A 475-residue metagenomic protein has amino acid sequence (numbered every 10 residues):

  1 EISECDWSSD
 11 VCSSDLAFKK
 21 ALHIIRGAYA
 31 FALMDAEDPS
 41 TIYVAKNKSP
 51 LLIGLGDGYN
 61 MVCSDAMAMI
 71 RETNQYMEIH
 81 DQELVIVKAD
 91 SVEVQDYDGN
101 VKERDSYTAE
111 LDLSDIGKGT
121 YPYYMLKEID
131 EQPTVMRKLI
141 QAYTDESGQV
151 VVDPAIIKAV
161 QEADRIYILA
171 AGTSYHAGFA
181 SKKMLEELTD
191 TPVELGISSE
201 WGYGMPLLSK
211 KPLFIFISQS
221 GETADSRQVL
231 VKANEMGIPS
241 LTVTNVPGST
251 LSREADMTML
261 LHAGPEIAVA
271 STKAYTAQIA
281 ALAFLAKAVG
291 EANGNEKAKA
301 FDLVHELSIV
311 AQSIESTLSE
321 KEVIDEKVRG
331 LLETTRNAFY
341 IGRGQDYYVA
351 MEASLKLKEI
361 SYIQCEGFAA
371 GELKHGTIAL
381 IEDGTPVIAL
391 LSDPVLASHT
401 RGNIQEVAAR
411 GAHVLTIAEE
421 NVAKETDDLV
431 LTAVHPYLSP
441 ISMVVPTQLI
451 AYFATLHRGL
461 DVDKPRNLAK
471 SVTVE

Functional and structural regions predicted by a protein language model:
E1-C12: Single conserved hydrophobic/aromatic residue that forms the stacking wall/gate of nucleotide- or nucleobase-binding
K20-A68, E72-L84: Conserved catalytic micro-motifs used in adenylation/nucleotidyl-transfer and phosphoryl/amide- and methyl-transfer
K20-H23, Q132-M136, I140-Y167, M236 (+2 more regions): Active-site phosphate/pyrophosphate-binding segments
Y43-V44, Y76-M77, L84-I86, K118 (+10 more regions): Replace "in large, NTP-powered and nucleic-acid-processing enzymes" with "in large, NTP-powered factors and other
R71, F368, L373-V430, L438 (+1 more regions): Gly/His-enriched, cation/cofactor- and phosphate-binding structural elements
V92-A155: Catalytic P-loop NTP-binding/switch module of NTPases
G99, P436-E475: Generic C-terminus detector
K158-I309, R343, L390-K424, I450: Glycine-rich phosphate-binding loops that contact phosphosugars or nucleotide phosphates
